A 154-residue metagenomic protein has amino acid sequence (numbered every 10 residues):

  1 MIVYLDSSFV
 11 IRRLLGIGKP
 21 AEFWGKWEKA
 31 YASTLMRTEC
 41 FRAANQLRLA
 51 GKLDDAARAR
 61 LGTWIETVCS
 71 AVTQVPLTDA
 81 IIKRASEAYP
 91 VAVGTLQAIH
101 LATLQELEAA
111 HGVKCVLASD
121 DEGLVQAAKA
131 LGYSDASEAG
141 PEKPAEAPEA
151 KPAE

Functional and structural regions predicted by a protein language model:
M1-R37, L47-A59, K143-A147, P152: Short, well-structured N-terminal submotif of metal-dependent ribonuclease cores
I2, A102, E106-E154: Acidic, PIN/NYN-like endoribonuclease modules and their adjacent C-terminal/linker elements
T34-R37, G62-A71, E122-G132: Short, mixed-charge aromatic SLiMs
E39-R42: Domain-level signal for Mg2+-assisted phosphodiester chemistry and nucleotide/NA-binding surfaces in nucleic-acid
A44, R48-G51, C69, Y89: Short amphipathic alpha-helical interaction patches enriched in hydrophobic/aromatic residues with interspersed Lys/Arg
G51-L77: Helix-adjacent hinge/juxtasegments
V72-G123: Active-site neighborhoods of divalent-metal-dependent phosphate/nucleic-acid chemistry enzymes
